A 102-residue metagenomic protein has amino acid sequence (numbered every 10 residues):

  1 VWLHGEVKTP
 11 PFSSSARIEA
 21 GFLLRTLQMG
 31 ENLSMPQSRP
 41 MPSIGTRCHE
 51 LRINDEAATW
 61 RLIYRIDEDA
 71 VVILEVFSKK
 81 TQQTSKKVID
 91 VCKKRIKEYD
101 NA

Functional and structural regions predicted by a protein language model:
V1-T59, E68-V71, S78-A102: Basic, Lys/Arg-enriched alpha-helical interface segments
L62: Hydrophobic/aromatic beta-strand elements that line small-molecule binding cavities or substrate pockets in beta-rich
R65: Conserved Hanks-type protein kinase catalytic core
